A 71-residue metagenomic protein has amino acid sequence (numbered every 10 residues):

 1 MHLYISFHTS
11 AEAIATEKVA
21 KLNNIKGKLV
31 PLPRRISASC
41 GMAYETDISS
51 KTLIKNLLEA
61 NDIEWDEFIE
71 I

Functional and structural regions predicted by a protein language model:
M1-Y4: Extreme N-terminal starter segment of soluble prokaryotic enzymes
F7-S10, V30, I48: Electropositive phosphate-/nucleotide-binding environments in soluble metabolic enzymes
T9-I25: Short amphipathic alpha-helix segments
K26-P31, D66-E67: A short linear hydrophobic-aromatic micro-motif
S39, A43-I71: C-terminal structural segments of small proteins and small subunits
